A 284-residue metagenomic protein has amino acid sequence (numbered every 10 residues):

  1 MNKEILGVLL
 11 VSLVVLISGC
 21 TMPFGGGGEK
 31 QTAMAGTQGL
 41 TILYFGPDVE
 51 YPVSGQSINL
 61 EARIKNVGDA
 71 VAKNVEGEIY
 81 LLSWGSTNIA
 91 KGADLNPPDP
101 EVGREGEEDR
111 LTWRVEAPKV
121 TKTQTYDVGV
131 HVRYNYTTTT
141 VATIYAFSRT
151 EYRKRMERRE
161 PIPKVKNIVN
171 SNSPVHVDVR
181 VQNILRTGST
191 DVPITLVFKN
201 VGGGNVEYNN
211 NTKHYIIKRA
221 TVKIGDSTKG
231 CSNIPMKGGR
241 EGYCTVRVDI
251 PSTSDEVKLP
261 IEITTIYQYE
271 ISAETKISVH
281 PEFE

Functional and structural regions predicted by a protein language model:
M1-K30: Secretory targeting signatures
C20-E284: Non-catalytic macromolecular-recognition regions in eukaryotic signaling proteins
